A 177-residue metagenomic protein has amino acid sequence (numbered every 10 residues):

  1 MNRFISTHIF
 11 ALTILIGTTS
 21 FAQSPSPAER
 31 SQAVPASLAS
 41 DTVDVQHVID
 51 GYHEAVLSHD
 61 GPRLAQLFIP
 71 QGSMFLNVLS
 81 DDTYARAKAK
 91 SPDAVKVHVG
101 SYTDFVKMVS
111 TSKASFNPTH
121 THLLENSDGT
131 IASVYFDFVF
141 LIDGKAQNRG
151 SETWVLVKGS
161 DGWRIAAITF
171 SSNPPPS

Functional and structural regions predicted by a protein language model:
M1-T7: Positively charged n-region of N-terminal signal peptides that target proteins for export
H8-S20: Bacterial N-terminal signal peptides
A22-P70, R86-K88, S177: Short, low-complexity N-terminal intrinsically disordered segments enriched in polar/charged residues
Q23, P27, K88-K145: Surface-exposed, charged secondary-structure patches
Q23-E29, S133, Q147-S177: Short beta-strand edge/turn micro-motifs at domain boundaries
H59, I69, G129-I131, S151: Extracytoplasmic
F68-P70, V78-S80, F136-F140, T169-F170: A mature extracytoplasmic/lumenal domain signature
M74-A94: A short gly/proline-enriched turn/hairpin at secondary-structure junctions
